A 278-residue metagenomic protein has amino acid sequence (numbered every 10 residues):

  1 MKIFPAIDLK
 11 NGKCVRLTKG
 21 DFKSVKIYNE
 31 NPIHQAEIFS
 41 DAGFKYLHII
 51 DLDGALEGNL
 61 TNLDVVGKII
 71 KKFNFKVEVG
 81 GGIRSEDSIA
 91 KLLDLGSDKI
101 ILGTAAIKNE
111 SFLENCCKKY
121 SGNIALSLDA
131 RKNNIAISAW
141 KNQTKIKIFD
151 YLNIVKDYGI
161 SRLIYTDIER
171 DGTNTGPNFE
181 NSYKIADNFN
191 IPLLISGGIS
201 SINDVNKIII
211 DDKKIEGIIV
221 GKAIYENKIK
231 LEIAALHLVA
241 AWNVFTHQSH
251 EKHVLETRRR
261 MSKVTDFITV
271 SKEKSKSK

Functional and structural regions predicted by a protein language model:
I3-L9, L47-I49, V77-G81, I100-L102 (+4 more regions): Hydrophobic faces of well-ordered beta-strands that scaffold small-molecule active sites in alpha/beta enzyme cores
G12-K23, S97-D171: Conserved anion-binding
Y46-D64, T104, Y165-T175: Glycine-rich, proline-tolerant flexible connector loops at the mouths of alpha/beta enzymes
L60-G67, E110, K141-D150, T175-K184: Charged helix-capping and loop-helix junction motifs
T61-C116: Glycine/small-residue-rich loop that forms an oxyanion/phosphate-binding "nest" at active or ligand-binding sites
V77-G96, E180-S182, A186-K214: Catalytic cores of alpha/beta
I83, D94-F112, E169, G197-S201 (+1 more regions): Glycine-rich phosphate-binding active-site loops on the catalytic face of alpha/beta enzymes
F112-K119, N206-D211, V220, I224-L238 (+1 more regions): C-terminal helical cap(s) of enzyme catalytic domains, especially alpha/beta-barrels
